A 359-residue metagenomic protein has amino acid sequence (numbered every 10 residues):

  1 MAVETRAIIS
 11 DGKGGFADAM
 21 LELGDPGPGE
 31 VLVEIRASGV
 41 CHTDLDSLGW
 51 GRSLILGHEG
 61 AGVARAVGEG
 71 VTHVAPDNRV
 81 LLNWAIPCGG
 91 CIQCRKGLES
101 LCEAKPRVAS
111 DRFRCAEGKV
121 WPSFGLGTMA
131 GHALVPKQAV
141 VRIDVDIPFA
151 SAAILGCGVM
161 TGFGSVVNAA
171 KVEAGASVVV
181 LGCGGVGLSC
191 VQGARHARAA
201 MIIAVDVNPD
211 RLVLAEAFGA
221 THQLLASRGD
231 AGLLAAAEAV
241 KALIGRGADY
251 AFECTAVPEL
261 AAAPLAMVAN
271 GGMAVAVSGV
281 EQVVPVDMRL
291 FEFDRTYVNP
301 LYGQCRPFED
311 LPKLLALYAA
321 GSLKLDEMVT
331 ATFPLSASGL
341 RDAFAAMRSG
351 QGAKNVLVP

Functional and structural regions predicted by a protein language model:
M1-V3, A262-L265, F308-P359: C-terminal hydrophobic helical "lid"/dimerization subdomain of Rossmann-like NAD(P)H-dependent oxidoreductases
M20, C88-L181: NAD(P)H dinucleotide-binding glycine-rich loop of Rossmann-like/cofactor-binding domains, especially the beta1-alpha1
E22-S38, L48-R95, S100, R142-I147: Glycine-rich beta-strand-centered segment in the early N-terminal region that forms part of a ligand/cofactor-binding
E59-A61, N78-R79, Q93, H132 (+3 more regions): Residue-level marker of beta-strand positions
V74-A75, V172, V268: Short, well-ordered loop/turn sites that connect or cap secondary structure elements
V80, Q138-A139, D144-G229: Mid-domain Rossmann-like dinucleotide-binding core that forms the NAD(H)/NADP(H) cofactor-binding site
G229-G245: Short amphipathic alpha-helix with an adjacent loop that forms part of the alpha/beta core around
P258-L323, P359: Glycine-rich phosphate-binding loop and adjacent beta-alpha segment of Rossmann(oid) nucleotide-cofactor-binding
